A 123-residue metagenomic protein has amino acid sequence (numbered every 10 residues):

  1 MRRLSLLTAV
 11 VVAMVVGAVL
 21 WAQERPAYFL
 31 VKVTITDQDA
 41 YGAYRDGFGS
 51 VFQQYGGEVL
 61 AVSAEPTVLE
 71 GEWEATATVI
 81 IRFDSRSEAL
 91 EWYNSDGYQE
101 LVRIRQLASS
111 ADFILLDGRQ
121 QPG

Functional and structural regions predicted by a protein language model:
M1-R2: N-terminal secretory signal peptides that target proteins for export/translocation
S5-L7, V12-D96, D117-G123: Short S/T/G/P-rich N-terminal loop/turn motif that feeds into the first structured element of a domain
Y98-L115: Short arginine-rich
